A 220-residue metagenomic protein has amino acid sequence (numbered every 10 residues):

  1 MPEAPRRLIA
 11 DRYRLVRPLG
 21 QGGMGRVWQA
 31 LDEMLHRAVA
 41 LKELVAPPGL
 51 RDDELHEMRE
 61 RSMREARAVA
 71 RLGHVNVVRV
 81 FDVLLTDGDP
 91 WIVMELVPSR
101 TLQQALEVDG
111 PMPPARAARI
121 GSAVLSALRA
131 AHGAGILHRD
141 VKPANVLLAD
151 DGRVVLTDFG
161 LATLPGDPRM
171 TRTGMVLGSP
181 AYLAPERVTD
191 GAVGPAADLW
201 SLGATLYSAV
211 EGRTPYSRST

Functional and structural regions predicted by a protein language model:
L15-G23, V27: Protein kinase glycine-rich loop
V45-R71: AlphaC helix of the eukaryotic protein kinase fold
V83: Activation-segment/catalytic-loop signature of the eukaryotic protein kinase fold
D87-T101, A105: Conserved short submotifs of the Hanks-type protein kinase catalytic core that shape the nucleotide-binding pocket
I120-G121: Activation segment signature within eukaryotic-like protein kinase domains
V124-I136: Protein kinase catalytic-loop region centered on the HRD/HxD motif
D198: Conserved catalytic-loop aspartate of Hanks-type protein kinases
